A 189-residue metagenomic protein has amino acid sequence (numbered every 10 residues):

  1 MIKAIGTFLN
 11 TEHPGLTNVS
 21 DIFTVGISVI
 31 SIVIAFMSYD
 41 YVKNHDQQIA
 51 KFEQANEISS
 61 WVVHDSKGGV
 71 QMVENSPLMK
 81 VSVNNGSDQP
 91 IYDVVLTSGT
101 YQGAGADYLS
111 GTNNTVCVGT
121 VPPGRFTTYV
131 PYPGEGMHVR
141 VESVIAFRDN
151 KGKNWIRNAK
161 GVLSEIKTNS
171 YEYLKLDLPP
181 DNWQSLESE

Functional and structural regions predicted by a protein language model:
I2-A4, G69-K80, G86-E189: An amphipathic alpha-helical interaction surface
I2-Y92, T97-G105: Membrane-proximal alpha-helical anchors
